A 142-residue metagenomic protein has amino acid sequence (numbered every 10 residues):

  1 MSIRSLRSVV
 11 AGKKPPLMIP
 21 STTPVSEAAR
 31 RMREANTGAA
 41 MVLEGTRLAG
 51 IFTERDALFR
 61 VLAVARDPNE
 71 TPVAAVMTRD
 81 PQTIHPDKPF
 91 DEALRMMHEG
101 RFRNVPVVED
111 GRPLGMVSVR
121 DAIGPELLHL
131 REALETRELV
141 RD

Functional and structural regions predicted by a protein language model:
M1-D142: Tandem CBS (Cystathionine beta-synthase) repeat/Bateman regulatory domains
